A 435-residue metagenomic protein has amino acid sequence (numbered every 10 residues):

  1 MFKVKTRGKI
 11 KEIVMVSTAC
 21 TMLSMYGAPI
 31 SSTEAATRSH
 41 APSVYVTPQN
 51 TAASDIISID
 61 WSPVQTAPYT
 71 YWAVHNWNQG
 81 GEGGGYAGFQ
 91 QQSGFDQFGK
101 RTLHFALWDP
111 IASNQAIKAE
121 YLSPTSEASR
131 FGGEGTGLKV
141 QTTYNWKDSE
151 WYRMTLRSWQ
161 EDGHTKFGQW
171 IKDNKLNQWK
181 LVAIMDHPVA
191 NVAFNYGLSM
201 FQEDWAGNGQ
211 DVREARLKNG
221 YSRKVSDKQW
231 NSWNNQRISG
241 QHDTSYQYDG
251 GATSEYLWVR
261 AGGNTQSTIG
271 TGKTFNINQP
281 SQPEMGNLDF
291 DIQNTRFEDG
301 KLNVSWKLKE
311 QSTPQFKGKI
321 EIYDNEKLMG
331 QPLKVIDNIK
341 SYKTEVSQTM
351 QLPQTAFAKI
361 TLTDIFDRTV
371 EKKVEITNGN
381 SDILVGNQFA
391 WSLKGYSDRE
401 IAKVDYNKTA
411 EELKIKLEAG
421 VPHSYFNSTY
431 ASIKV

Functional and structural regions predicted by a protein language model:
M1-V16: Bacterial Sec-dependent N-terminal signal peptides
L23-A36: Sec-dependent signal peptide cleavage junction
A36-S126, A431: Secretory/extracellular carbohydrate-interaction modules and structurally similar beta-sandwich "look-alikes"
A36-S54, D60-Y69, G207-K319, A402: Activation corresponds to long, low-complexity, non-globular regions
F131-W151: Short, aromatic/His-centered strand-loop micro-motif at the edge of beta-sheets
W146-L181: Carbohydrate-binding surfaces in secreted/extracellular proteins
T349-T355: Surface-exposed, short loops/turns at beta-strand junctions within beta-sandwich domains
R368-G379: Edge beta-strands of extracellular beta-sandwich domains
